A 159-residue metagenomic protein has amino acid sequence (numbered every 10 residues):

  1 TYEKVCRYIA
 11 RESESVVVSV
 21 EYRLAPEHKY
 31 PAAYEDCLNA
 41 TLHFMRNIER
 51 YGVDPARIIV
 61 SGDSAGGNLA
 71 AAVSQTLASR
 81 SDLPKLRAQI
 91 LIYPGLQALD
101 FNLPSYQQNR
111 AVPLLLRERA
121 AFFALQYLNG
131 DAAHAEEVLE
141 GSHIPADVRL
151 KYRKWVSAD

Functional and structural regions predicted by a protein language model:
T1-D159: Alpha/beta-hydrolase superfamily serine-hydrolase fold, recognizing
